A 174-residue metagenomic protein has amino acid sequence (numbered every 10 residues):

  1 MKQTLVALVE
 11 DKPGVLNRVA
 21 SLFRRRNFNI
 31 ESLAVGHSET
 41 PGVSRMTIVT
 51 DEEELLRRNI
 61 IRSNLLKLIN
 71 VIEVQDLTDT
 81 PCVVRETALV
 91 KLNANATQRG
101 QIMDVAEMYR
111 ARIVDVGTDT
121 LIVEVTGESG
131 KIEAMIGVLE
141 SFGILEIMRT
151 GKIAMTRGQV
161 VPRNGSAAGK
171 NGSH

Functional and structural regions predicted by a protein language model:
M1-R45, V49-H174: Long, contiguous binding/interaction regions
